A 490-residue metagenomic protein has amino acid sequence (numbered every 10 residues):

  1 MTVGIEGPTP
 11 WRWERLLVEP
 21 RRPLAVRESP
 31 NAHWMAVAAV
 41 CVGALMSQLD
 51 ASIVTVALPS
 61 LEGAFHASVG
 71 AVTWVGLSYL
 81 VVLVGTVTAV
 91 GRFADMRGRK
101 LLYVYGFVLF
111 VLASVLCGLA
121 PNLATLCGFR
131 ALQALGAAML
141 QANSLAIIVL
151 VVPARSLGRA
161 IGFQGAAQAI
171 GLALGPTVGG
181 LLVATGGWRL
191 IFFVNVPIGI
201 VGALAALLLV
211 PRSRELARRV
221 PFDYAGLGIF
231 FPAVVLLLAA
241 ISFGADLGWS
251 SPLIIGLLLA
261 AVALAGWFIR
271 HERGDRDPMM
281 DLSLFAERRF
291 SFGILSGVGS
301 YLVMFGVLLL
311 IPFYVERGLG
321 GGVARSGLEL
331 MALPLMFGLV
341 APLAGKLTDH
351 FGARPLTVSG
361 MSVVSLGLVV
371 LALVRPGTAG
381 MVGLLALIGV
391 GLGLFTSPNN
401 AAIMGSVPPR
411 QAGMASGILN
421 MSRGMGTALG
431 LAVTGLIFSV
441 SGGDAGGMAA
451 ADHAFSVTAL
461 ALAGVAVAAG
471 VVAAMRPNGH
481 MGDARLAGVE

Functional and structural regions predicted by a protein language model:
T2-L208, V340-A344, T348-F351, P355-A372 (+3 more regions): Transmembrane-helix bundle of Major Facilitator Superfamily
P10-R15, V196-E215, F231-F243, A260-D275 (+1 more regions): C-terminal membrane-cytosol helix-exit motif in multi-pass small-molecule transporters
H33-L49, V54-V56, V69, S144-L145 (+6 more regions): 12-transmembrane solute porter fold
G85, M139, P232-V235, G306 (+2 more regions): Residue-level signal for the membrane-embedded core of alpha-helical transmembrane segments, especially mid-helix
A94-D95, R99-L101, L157-R159, L216-F222 (+2 more regions): Interfacial helix-loop-helix linkers and transmembrane-helix boundary segments in multi-pass membrane proteins
A166, I170-G186, V235, A239 (+1 more regions): A gly/Pro-rich, aromatic-decorated transmembrane alpha-helix motif that marks the paired, flexible gating helices
A239-G248, I403: Juxtamembrane C-cap of transmembrane helices in multi-pass membrane transport proteins
